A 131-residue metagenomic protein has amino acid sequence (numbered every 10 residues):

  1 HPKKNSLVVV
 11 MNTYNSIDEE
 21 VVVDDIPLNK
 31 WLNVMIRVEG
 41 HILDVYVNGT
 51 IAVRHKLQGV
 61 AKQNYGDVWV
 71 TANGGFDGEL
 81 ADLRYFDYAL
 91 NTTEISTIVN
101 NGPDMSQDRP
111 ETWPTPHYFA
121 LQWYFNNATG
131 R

Functional and structural regions predicted by a protein language model:
H1-R131: Extracellular glycan-associated modules
